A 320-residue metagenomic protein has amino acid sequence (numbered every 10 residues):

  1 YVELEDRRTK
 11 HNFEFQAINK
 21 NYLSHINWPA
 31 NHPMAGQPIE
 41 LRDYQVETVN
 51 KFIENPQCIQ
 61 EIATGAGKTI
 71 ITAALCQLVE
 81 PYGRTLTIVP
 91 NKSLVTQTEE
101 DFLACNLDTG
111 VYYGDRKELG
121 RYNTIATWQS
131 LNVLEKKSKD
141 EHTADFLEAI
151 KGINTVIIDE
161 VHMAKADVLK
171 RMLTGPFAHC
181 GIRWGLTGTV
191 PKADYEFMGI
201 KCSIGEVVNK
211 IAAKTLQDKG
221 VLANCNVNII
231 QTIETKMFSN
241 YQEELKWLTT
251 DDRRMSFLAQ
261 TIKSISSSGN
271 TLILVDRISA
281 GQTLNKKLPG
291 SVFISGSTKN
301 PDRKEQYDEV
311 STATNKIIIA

Functional and structural regions predicted by a protein language model:
F15-E61: Conserved pre-motif I regulatory segment
E54-V79: Walker A/P-loop
I71-L75, L94, V168: Hydrophobic positions on the alpha1 helix immediately C-terminal to the Walker A/P-loop
L75-C76, K236-D276, A280-K287: Conserved interdomain hinge at the start of the Helicase C-terminal
E80-K137: Conserved nucleic-acid-binding Ia/Ib motif block in the N-terminal RecA-like helicase ATPase lobe
T96, D108-G120, K136, L272-L274 (+2 more regions): Conserved helicase ATPase core of P-loop NTP-dependent helicases/translocases
G114-T155, A166-T174: Conserved helix/coil segment N-terminal to the catalytic DExD/H
N154-T155, E160-N228: Post-DEXD/H (motif II) to motif III coupling segment of the RecA-like Helicase ATP-binding lobe
